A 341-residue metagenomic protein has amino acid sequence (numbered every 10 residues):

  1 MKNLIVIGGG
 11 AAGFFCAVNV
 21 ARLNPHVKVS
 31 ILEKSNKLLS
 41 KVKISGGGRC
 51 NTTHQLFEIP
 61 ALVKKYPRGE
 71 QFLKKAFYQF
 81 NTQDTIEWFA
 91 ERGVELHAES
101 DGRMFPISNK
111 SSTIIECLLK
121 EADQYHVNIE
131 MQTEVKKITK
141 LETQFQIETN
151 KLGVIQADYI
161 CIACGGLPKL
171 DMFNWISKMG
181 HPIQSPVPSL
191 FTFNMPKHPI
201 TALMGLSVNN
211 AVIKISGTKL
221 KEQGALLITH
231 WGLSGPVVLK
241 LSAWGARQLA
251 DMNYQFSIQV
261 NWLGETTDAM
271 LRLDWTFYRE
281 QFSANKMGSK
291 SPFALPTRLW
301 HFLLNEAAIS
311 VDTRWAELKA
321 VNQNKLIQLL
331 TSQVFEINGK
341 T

Functional and structural regions predicted by a protein language model:
M1-A12, S30: Beta1/beta-strand and adjacent pyrophosphate-binding region of the FAD-binding site in flavoprotein oxidoreductases
I5, A21-G47: Glycine-rich FAD pyrophosphate-binding loop
I5-I7, L32, V135, V154-L167 (+2 more regions): Short hydrophobic core segments
L23, K37, E58-P60, Y78 (+3 more regions): Residue-level recognition of phosphate/Mg2+-coordinating polar/acidic sites in nucleotide-handling active sites
K43-L73: N-terminal glycine-rich dinucleotide-binding loop that anchors FAD/FMN and/or NAD(P) in oxidoreductases
L73-N81, S100-K120, A163-D171, M195-H198 (+1 more regions): Short beta-strand to alpha-helix junction loop
M131-Q144: A conserved short coil-to-beta-strand element within the FAD-binding core of flavoproteins
Y159-T201: Glycine-rich loop(s) and the adjacent beta-strand/alpha-helix scaffold that form part
